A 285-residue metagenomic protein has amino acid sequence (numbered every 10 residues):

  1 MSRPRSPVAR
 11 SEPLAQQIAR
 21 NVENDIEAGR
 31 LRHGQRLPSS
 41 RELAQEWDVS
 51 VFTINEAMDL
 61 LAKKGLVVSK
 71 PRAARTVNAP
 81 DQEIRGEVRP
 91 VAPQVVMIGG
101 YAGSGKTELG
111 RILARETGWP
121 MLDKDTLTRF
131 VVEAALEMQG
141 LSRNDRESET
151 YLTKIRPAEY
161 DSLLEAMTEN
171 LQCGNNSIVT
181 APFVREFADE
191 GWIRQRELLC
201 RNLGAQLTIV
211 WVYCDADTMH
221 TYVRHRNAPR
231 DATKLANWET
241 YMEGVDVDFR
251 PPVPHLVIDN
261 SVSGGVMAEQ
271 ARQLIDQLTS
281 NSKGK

Functional and structural regions predicted by a protein language model:
M1-L37: Extreme N-terminal segment that seeds HTH/winged-HTH DNA-binding domains in transcriptional regulators
S2-R3, D59-V96: HTH-adjacent hinge/linker in prokaryotic transcriptional regulators
R36-W47: A short alpha-helical element within helix-turn-helix/winged-helix DNA-binding domains across DNA-binding proteins
G105: Conserved glycine(s) of the Walker
R111, R115-A158, T168: Conserved substrate/cofactor phosphate-moiety recognition/catalytic segment in nucleotide-dependent phosphotransferases
Y151-L203: Glycine-rich phosphate-binding loop used to anchor ATP phosphates in small-molecule kinases, encompassing both
N202-V223: Conserved phosphate-donor/acceptor-positioning beta-strand/loop module used by diverse small-molecule
T218-Q270, K283-K285: Small-molecule kinase domains that catalyze NTP-dependent phosphoryl transfer to phosphate-bearing small molecules
